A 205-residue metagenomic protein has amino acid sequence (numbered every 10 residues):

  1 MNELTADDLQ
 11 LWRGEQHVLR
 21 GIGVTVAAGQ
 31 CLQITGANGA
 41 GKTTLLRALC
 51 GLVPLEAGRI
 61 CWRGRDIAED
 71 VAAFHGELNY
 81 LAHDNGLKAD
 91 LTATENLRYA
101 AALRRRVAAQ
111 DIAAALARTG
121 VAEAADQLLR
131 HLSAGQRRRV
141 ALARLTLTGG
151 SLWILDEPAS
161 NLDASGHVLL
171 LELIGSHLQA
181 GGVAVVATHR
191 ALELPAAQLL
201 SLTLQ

Functional and structural regions predicted by a protein language model:
C50: Helix-to-loop junction immediately C-terminal to a conserved catalytic motif
L55-E69, A73-F74: Conserved ABC transporter NBD signature motif
D84, A89-R105, D111: Q-loop/switch helix immediately C-terminal to the Walker
D90, L128-G135: Conserved ABC ATPase signature
R98, A109-A124: Conserved ABC ATPase "signature" region
L142, G181: Hydrophobic anchor residue at the start of the ABC signature
W153-E157: Catalytic Walker B motif of ABC-type/P-loop ATPase nucleotide-binding domains
